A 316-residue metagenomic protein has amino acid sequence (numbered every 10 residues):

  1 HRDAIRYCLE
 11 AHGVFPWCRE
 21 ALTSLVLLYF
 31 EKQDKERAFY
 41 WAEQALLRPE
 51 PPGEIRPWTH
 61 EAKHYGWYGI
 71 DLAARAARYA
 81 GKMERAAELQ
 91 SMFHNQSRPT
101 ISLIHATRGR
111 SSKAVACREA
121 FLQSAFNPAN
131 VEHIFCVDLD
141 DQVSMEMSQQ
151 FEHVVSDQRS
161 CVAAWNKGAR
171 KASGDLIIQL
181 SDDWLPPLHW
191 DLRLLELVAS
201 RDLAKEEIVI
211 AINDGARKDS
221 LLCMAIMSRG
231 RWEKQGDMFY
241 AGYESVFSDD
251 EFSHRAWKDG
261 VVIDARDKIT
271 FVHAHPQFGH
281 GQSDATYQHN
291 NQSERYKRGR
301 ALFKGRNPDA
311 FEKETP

Functional and structural regions predicted by a protein language model:
N95-A120: N-proximal low-complexity "stem/linker" segments adjacent to membrane-targeting elements
E119-N130: Short, acidic, metal-binding catalytic loop of nucleotide-sugar glycosyltransferases
S156-A172: Glycine-rich, basic loop-to-helix element that forms the pyrophosphate-binding segment of sugar-nucleotide handling
G174-L185: Short beta-strand-to-loop acidic/aromatic patch adjacent to the donor-nucleotide binding site
W184-L197: Acidic donor-binding/catalytic loop of UDP-sugar-dependent glycosyltransferases, especially processive GT2
E206-C223: Short beta-strand-to-loop element that shapes/binds the nucleotide-sugar donor at the catalytic cleft/hinge
M227-V246, H254-V261, A265-R266: Aromatic-glycine-rich donor-binding/catalytic loop that engages nucleotide-sugar donors across glycosyltransferases
D250-P316: C-terminal catalytic/acceptor-binding lobe
